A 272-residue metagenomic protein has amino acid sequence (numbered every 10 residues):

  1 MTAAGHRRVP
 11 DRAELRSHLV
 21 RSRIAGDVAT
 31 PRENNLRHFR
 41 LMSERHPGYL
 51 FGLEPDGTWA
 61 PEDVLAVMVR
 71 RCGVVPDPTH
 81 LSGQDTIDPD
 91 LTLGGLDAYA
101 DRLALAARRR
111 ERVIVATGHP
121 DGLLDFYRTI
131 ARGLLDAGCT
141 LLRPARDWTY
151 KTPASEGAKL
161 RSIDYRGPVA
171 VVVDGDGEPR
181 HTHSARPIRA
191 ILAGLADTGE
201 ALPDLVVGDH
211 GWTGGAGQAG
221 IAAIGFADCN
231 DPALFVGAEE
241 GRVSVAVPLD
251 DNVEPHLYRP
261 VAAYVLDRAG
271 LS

Functional and structural regions predicted by a protein language model:
T2-R112, T117, G122-T129: Electropositive, gly/pro-rich neighborhoods at or near active sites that engage anionic ligands
E111, C139-T140, I221: Short phosphate-binding/catalytic loops that engage adenosine nucleotides
L123-T129, A154, G214-A219, L234-G237: A short acidic (Asp/Glu
R128-P187: Long, charge-dense
P144, D209, I224-D228: Generic beta-sheet signal
G177-A193, T213-G214, I224-F226: Catalytic alpha/beta core domains of metabolic enzymes, predominantly
I188-G217: Internal active-site segments that recognize and position negatively charged phosphoryl groups and nucleotide moieties
A201, A216-S272: C-terminal functional extensions of proteins
